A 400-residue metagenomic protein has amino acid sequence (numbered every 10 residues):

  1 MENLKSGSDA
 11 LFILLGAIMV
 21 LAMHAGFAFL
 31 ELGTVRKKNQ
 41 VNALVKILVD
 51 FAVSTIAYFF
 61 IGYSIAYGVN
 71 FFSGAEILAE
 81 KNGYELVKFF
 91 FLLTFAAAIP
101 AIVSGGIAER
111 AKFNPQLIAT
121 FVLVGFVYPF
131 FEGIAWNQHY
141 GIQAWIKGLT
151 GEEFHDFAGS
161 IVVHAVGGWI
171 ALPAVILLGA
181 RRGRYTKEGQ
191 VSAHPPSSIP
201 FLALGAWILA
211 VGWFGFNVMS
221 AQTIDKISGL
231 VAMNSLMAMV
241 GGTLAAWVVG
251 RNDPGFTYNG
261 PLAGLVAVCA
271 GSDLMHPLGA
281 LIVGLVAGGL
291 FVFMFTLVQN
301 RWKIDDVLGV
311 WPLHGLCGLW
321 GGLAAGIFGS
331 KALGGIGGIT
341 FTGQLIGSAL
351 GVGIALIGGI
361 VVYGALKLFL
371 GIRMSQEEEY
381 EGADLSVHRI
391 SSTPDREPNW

Functional and structural regions predicted by a protein language model:
M1-W400: Hydrophobic alpha-helical transmembrane bundles of multi-pass membrane proteins
